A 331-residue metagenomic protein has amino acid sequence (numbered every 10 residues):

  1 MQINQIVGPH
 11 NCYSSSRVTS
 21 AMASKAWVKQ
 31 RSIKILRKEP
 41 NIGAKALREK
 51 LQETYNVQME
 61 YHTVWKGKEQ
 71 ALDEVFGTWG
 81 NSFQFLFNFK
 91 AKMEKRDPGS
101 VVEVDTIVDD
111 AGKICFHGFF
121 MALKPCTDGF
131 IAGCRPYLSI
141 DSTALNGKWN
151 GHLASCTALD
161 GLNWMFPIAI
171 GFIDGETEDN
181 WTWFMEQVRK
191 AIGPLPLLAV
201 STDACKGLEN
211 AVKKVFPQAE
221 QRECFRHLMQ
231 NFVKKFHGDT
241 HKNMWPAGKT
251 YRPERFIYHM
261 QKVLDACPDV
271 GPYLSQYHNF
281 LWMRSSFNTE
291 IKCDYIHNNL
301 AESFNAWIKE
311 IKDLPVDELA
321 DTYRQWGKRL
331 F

Functional and structural regions predicted by a protein language model:
M1-L51, F225, V233-H237: DNA- and nucleic-acid-binding/regulatory domain cores of transcription factors and nucleic-acid enzymes
V7-Y13, S24-Q30, I42-A46, L159-P167 (+3 more regions): Surface-exposed beta-strand-to-loop junctions that form interaction patches on eukaryotic regulatory domains
Y13-W27, K38-E39, K148-W149, I170-G193: Active-site beta-loop-alpha junctions of metal-dependent nucleic acid enzymes, especially the RNase H-like/DDE
L36, P40-A46, G67-S82, K92-V104 (+3 more regions): Extended amphipathic alpha-helical interaction segments
Q52-T63: Short, basic interhelical loop/turn and adjoining N-cap of the next helix at nucleic-acid- or acidic-partner-contacting
A71, V75-A154, L159-G161, S286: Structured nucleic-acid-interacting core domains from mobile-element enzymes and related host factors, especially RNase
A122-C126, L138-A144, H152-C156, F184-V188 (+3 more regions): Eukaryotic intrinsically disordered and solvent-exposed regulatory patches
C156, F166-I173: A short, conserved beta-strand element enriched in hydrophobic/aromatic residues
